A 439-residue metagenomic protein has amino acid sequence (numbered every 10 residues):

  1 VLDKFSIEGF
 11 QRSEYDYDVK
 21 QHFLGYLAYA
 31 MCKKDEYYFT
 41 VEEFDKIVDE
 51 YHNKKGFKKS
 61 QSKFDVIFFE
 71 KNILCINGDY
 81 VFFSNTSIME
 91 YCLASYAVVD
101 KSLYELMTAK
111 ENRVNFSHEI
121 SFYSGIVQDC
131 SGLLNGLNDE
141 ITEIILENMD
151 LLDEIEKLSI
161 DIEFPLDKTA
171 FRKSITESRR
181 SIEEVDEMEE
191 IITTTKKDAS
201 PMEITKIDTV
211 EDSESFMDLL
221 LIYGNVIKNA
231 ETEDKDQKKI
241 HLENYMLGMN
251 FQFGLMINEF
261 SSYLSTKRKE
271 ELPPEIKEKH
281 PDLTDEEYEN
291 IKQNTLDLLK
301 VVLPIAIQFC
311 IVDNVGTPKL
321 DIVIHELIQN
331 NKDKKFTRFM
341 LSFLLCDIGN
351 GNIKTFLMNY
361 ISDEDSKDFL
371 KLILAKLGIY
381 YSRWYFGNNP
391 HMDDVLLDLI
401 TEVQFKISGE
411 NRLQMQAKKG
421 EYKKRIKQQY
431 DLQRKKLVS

Functional and structural regions predicted by a protein language model:
V1-C92, Y96-V99, N112-V114: Extended hydrophobic
K101-S439: Extended amphipathic alpha-helical scaffold segments
